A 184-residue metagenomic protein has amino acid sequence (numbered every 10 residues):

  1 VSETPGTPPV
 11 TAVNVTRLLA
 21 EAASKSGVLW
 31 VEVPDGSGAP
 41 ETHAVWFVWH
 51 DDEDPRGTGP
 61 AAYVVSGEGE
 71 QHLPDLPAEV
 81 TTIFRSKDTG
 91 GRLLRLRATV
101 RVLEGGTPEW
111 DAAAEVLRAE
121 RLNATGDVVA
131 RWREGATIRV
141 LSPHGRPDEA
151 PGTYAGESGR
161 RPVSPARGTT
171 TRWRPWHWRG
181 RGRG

Functional and structural regions predicted by a protein language model:
V1-V28, R160, S164-P165, R172-R174 (+1 more regions): Extreme N-terminal tail/first-helix region
V10-N14, D75-F84, R118-T125, V129 (+1 more regions): Short amphipathic alpha-helical surface micro-motifs
V15-R17, T42, G69, G126-D127: A generic local structural motif
L19-A20, E70-P74, A114, V129: Short amphipathic alpha-helical segments and helix-helix/interface helices
S26-E68, P74, V80-F84, L94-L96: Short beta-strand segments
T89-G184: Charged, gly/pro-rich active-site loop segments
